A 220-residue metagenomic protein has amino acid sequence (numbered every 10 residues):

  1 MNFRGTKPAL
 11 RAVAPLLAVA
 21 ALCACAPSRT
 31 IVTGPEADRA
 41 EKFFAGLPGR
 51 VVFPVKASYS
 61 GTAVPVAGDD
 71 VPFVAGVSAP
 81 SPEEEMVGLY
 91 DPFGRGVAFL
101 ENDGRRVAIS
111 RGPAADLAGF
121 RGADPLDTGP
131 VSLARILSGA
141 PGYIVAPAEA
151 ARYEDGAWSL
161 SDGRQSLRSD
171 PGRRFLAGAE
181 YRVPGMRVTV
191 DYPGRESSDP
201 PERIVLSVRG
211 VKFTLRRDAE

Functional and structural regions predicted by a protein language model:
M1-C25: Sec-dependent bacterial lipoprotein signal peptides
C25-G76, E83, G94: N-terminal leader/targeting segments and the immediate start of mature chains
S60-V66, P92-R95, S110-A114, S161-Q165 (+2 more regions): Hydrophobic lipid-interacting interfaces of membrane-associated proteins
F73, E83, D103-R105, G163: Envelope-exposed proteins and targeting segments
A79-P80, E101-G104, R152-Y153, S169-P171: Generic beta-strand structural signal
L89-F93, N102-R106, R111-P113, G194 (+1 more regions): A mature extracytoplasmic/lumenal domain signature
A108-I144: Acidic/charged, solvent-exposed loop-and-adjacent secondary-structure segments enriched in E/D, K/R, S/T, and G/P
P147-E220: Gly/Pro-enriched, hydrophobic low-complexity segments that function as extracytoplasmic propeptides/linkers
